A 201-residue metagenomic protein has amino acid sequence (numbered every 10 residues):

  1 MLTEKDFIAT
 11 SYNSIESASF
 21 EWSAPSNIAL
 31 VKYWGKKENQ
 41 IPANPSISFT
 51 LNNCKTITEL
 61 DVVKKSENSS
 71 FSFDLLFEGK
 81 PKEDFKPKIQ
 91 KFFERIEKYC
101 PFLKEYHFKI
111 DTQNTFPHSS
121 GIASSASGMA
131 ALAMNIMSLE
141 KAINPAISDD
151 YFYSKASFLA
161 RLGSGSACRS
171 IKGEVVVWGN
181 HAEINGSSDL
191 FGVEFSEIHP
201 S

Functional and structural regions predicted by a protein language model:
M1-S120, M134-P145, D149: ATP-binding N-lobe of GHMP and related small-molecule kinases
V31-W34, I122, V175-N180: Broad hydrophobic/π-residue packing in well-ordered secondary structure
S120-A126: Short helix-coil transition sites and intra-membrane helix breaks within transmembrane domains of multi-pass
S148-S201: ATP-dependent small-molecule kinase catalytic core of the GHMP/sugar-kinase superfamily and closely related
